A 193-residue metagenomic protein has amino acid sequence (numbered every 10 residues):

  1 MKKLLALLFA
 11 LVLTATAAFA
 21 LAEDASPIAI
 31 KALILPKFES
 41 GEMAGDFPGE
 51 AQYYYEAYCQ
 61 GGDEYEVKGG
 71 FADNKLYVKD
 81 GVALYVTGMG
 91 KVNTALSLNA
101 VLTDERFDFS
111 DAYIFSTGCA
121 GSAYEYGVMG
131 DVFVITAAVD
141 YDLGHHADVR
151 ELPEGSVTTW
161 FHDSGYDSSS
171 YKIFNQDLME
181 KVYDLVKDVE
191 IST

Functional and structural regions predicted by a protein language model:
K3-A22: Sec-dependent N-terminal signal peptides of Gram-positive bacterial secreted proteins and lipoproteins
E23-T193: Accessory terminal and edge-of-domain segments that mediate assembly/interaction and cofactor placement around
